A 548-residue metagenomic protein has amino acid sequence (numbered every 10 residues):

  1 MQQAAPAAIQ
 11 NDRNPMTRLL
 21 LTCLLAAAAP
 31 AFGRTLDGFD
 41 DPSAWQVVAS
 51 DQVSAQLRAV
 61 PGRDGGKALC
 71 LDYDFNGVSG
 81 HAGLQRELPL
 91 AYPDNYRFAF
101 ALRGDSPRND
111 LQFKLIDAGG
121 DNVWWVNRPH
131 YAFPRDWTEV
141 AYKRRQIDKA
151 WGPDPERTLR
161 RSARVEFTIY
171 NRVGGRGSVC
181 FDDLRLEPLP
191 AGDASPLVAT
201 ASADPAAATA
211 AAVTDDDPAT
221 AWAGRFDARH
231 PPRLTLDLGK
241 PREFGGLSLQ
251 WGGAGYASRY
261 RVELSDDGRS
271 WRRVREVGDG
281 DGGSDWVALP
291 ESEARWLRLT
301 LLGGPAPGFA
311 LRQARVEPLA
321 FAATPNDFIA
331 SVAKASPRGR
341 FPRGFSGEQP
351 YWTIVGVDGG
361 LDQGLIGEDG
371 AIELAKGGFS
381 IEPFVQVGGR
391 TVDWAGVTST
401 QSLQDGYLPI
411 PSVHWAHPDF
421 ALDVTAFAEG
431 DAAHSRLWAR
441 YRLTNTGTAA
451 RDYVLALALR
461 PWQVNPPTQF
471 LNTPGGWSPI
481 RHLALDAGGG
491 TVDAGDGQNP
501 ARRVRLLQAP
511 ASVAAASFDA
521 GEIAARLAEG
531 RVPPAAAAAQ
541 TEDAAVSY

Functional and structural regions predicted by a protein language model:
F32-Q52, P188-P205: Extracellular carbohydrate-recognition regions
F39, Y142, V165, D182-L186 (+3 more regions): Extracellular beta-strand elements of beta-rich domains used for carbohydrate recognition/degradation or cell-matrix
L57-G80: Short carbohydrate-recognition loop motifs
P61-R63, D72, P188-F244, Q250-Y260 (+4 more regions): Disordered, acidic Ser/Thr/Pro-rich linker "stalks" and the adjacent N-terminal cap of the next globular domain
F75-D154, Y170, G174-C180, S248-V277: Extracellular ligand-binding interfaces
L159-E166, E291-L302: Noncatalytic modules at the cell exterior or secretory-pathway interfaces, chiefly beta-strand-rich lectin/adhesion
F167-G174, T300-P307: Short beta-strand-plus-loop segments that form exposed binding edges in beta-rich domains
A212, E317-Y548: Terminal accessory carbohydrate-recognition/targeting modules of carbohydrate-active enzymes
